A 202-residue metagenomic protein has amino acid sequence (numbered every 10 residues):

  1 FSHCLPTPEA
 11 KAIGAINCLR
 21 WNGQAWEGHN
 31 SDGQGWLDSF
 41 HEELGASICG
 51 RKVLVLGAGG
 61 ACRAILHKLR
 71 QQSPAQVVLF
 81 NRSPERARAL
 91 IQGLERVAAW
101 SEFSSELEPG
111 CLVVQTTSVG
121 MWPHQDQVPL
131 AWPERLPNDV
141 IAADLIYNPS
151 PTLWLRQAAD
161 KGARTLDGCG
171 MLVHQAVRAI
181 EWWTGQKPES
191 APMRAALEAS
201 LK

Functional and structural regions predicted by a protein language model:
F1-L44: Phosphate/diphosphate ligand-binding glycine-rich loop within oxidoreductases
C18-W21, G33, N138-S190, A196: Rossmann-fold NAD(P)-binding glycine/threonine-rich loop
N22, A46-K52, L136-N138: Short helix-loop-beta connector
N30, F40, L44, G50-R70 (+1 more regions): Glycine-rich adenosine-cofactor-binding loop
D38, E42, H67-Q71, Q92 (+2 more regions): Short, well-ordered alpha-helices that flank and scaffold nucleotide-derived cofactor binding pockets
Q72-L94: NAD(P)-binding Rossmann-fold cofactor-contacting core
E95-T165: Rossmann-like adenosine-cofactor binding region
